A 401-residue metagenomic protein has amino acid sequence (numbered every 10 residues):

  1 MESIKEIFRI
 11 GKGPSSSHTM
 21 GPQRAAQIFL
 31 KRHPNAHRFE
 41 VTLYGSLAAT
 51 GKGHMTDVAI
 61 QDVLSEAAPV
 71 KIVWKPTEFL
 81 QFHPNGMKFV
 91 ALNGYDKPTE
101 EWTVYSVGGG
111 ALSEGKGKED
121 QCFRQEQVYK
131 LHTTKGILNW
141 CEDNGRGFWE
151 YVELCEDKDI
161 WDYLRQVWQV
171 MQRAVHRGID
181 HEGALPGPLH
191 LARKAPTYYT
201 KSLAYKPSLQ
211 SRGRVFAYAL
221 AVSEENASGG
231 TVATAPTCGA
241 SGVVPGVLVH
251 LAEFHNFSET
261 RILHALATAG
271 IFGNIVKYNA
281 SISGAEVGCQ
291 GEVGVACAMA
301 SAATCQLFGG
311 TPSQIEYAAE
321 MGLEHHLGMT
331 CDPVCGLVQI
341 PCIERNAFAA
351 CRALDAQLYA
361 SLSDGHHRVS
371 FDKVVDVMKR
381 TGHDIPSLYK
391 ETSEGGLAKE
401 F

Functional and structural regions predicted by a protein language model:
E2-K12, Q23-G45, G53-H54, A68 (+10 more regions): Non-transmembrane, aqueous-exposed alpha-helical and coiled segments at domain scale
F8-I28, S228-V247, C289-C297: Conserved phosphate/anionic-ligand binding catalytic regions in large, soluble enzymes, centered on
I10-G11, S283-G288, P333-C342: Short beta-alpha connecting loops at secondary-structure transitions that line or flank enzyme active sites
T19-R32, P245-N256, S301-G309: Alpha-helical support elements that line or immediately flank enzyme active sites and cofactor-binding pockets
P69-Y205, R214: C-terminal regulatory domains involved in ligand/effector binding and gene-expression control
D162, Q166, Q172-G288, G396-F401: Accessory "access/gating" subregions that flank catalytic or transport cores
A217, A221, G242-A252, A267-I275 (+3 more regions): Contiguous, well-ordered alpha-helical segments that form the cores/surfaces of helical PPI scaffolds
T304-F401: Functionally critical mobile loop/hinge segments
